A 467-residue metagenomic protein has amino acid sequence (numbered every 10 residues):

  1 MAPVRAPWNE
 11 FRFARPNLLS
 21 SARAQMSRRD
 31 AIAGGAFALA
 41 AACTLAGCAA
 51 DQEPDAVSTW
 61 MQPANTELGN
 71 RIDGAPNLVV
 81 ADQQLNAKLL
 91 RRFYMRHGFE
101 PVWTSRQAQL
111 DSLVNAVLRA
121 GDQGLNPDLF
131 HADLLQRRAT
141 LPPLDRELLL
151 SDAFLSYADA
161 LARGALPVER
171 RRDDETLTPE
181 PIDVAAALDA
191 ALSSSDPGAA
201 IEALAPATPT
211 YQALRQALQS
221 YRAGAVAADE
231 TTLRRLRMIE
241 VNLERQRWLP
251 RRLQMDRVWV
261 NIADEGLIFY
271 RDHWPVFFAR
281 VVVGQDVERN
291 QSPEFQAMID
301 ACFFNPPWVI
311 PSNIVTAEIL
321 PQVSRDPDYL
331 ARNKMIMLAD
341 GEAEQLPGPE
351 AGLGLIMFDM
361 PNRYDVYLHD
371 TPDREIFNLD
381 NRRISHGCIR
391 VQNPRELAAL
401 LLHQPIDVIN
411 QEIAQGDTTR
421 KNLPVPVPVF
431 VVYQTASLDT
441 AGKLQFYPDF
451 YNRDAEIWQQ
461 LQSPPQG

Functional and structural regions predicted by a protein language model:
M1-R23: N-terminal secretory signal peptides that target proteins for export/translocation
P7-N9, A33, N126: N-terminal leader/targeting signatures
N17-A38: N-terminal secretory signal peptides and thylakoid transit peptides that target proteins across membranes
A31, L135-A139, L402: Alpha-helix C-terminal capping segments
A40-G47: Hydrophobic h-region of N-terminal signal peptides that target proteins for export in Gram-negative bacteria
G47-L78, D152-L155, E175-G467: Well-ordered beta-sheet/strand-loop patches within structured domains
A49-D173: Cationic-aromatic interfacial patches
